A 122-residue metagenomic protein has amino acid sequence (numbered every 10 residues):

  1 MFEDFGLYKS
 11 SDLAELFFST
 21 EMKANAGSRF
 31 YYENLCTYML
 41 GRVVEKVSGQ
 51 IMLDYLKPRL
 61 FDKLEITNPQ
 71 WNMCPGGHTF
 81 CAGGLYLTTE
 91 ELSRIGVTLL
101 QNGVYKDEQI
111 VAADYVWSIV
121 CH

Functional and structural regions predicted by a protein language model:
M1-G83: Catalytic-site signature segments of enzymes, centered on catalytic residues
F30, D54, N68-H122: Penicillin-binding protein/beta-lactamase superfamily catalytic region
